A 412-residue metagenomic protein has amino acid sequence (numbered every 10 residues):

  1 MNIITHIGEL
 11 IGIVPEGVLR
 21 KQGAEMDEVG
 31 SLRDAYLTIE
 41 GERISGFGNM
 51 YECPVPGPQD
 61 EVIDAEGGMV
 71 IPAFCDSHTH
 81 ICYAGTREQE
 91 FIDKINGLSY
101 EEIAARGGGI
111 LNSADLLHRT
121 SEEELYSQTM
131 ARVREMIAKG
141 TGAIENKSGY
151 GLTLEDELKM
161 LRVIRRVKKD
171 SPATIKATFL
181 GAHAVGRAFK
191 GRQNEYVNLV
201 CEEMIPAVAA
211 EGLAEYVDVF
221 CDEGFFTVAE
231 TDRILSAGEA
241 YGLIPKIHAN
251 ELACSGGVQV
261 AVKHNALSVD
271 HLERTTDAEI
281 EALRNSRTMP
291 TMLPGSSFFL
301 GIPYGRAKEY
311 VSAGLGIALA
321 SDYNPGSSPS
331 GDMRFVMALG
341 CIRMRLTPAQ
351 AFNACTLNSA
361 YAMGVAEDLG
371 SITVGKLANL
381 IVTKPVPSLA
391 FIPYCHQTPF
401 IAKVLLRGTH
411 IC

Functional and structural regions predicted by a protein language model:
M1-P56: N-terminal metal-binding scaffold of metallo-dependent hydrolase/deaminase domains
I3, D60-D64, A177, V404: Conserved beta-strand scaffold positions in the cores of enzyme catalytic domains, especially in NTP/NDP-utilizing
I7, L37, E42, G67 (+14 more regions): Divalent metal-coordination and catalytic microenvironments
K21-M26, L357, L377-C412: C-terminal cap of metal-dependent C-N hydrolases
E61, A65-Q128: Metal-associated gating/positioning segment near the N- to mid-region
L111-Q128, R134, G142-S255: Metal-coordinating catalytic core of metallo-dependent amide/deamination hydrolases
I137, C201, A209-A210, E239 (+3 more regions): Non-catalytic positions within long, well-ordered alpha-helices that form the structural scaffold/packing of enzyme
I244, C254-S371, T383-P387, H396 (+1 more regions): Active-site-adjacent C-terminal substructures of enzyme catalytic domains
